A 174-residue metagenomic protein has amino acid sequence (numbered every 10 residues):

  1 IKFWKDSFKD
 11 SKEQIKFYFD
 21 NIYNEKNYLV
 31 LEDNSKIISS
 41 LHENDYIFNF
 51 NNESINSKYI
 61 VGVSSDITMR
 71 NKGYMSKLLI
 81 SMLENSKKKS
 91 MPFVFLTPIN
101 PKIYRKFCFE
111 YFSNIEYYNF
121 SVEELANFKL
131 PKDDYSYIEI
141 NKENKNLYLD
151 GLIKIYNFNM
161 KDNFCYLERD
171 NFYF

Functional and structural regions predicted by a protein language model:
I1-V63, Y156-F174: A conserved beta-strand-loop-helix scaffold within acyl/acetyltransferase catalytic domains
D66: Residue-level recognition of the GNAT/N-acetyltransferase active site
M69-S81, M91: Conserved acetyl-CoA pyrophosphate-binding loop and the N-cap/start of the following alpha-helix in GNAT-like
N85-S90, L147: Secondary-structure boundary elements
K88-P92, P98-E116: Conserved active-site alpha-helix within GNAT-family acetyltransferase domains
I115-F174: Amide-forming acyltransferase catalytic core, primarily the GNAT-like/NAT-type and related acyltransferase folds
